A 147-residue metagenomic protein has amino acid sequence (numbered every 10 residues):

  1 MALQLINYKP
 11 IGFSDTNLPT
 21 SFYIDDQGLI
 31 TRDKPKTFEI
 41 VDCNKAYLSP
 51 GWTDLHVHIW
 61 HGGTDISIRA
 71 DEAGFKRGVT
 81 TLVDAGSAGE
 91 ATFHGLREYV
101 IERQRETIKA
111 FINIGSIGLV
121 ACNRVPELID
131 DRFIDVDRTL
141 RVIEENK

Functional and structural regions predicted by a protein language model:
M1-K36: N-terminal metal-binding scaffold of metallo-dependent hydrolase/deaminase domains
A2-N7, K34-T80: Replace "His-x-His-based motif
F13, P50, W60-G62, E90 (+1 more regions): Conserved protein kinase catalytic core
D15, G63, R138: Solvent-exposed, flexible loop/coil residues
Y23, H58-H61, E127-D131: Short, flexible loop segments at the rims of nucleotide/cofactor-binding pockets, characterized by
Y23, V41, K109: General small-molecule cofactor/ligand-binding pocket signal
D26-G28, W52, V57-I59, G86-A88: Short glycine-rich, polar/acidic loop-and-turn segments at beta strand-coil junctions
E72-K147: Divalent-metal coordination cores built from histidine and acidic residues
